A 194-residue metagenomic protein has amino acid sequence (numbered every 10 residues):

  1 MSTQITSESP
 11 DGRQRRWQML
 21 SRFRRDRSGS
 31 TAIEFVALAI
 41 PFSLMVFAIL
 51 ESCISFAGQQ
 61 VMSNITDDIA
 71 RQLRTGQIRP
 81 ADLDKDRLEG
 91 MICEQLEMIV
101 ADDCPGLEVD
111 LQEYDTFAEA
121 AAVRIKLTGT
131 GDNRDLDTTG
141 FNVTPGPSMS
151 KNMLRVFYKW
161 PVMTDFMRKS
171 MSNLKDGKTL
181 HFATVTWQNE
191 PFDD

Functional and structural regions predicted by a protein language model:
S2-P10, D68-D194: Short, conserved structural patches
S2-Q95: Alpha-helical assembly-interface signal, strongest on the long, hydrophobic N-terminal helix that forms
